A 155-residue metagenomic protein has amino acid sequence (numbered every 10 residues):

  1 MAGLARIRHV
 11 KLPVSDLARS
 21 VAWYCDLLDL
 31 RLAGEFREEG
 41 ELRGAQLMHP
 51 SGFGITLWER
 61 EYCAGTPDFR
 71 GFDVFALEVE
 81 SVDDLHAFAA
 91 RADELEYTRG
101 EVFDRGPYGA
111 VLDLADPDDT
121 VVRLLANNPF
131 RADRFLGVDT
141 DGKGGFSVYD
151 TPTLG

Functional and structural regions predicted by a protein language model:
A2, P13-G54: Core segments of cupin and vicinal oxygen chelate
A2-G3, A89-G155: Vicinal oxygen chelate
R6-S15, A45-M48, G65-R91, A110-A115 (+1 more regions): Vicinal oxygen chelate
H9, L28, R123: Short catalytic micro-motifs in class I SAM-dependent methyltransferases
E35-E38, Y62, V102-R105: Short, solvent-exposed loop/turn elements at beta->coil junctions and helix N-caps that rim active or binding pockets
E39-E41, A64, F130-D133: Flexible, glycine-rich phosphate/dinucleotide-binding loops and adjacent beta-alpha linkers at cofactor/substrate
G54-T56, V121: Short hydrophobic-acidic sequence motifs that mark active-site Asp/Glu residues
E59-Y62, N127-P129: Acetyl-CoA-dependent GNAT
